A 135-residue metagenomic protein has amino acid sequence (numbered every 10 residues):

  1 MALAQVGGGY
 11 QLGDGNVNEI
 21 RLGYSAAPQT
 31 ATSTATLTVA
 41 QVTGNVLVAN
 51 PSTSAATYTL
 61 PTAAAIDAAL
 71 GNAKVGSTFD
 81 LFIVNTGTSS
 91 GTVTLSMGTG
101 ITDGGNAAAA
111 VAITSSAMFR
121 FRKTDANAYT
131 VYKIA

Functional and structural regions predicted by a protein language model:
L3-T99, K123-A135: Exposed extracellular interaction/assembly regions and N-terminal maturation sites
V42, V111-S116: Tight coil/turn sites that cap or link beta-strands
G98-I113: Terminal beta-strand-rich extracellular "head" domains that mediate receptor/glycan or other ligand binding
M118-R120: Exposed aromatic-hydrophobic patches
